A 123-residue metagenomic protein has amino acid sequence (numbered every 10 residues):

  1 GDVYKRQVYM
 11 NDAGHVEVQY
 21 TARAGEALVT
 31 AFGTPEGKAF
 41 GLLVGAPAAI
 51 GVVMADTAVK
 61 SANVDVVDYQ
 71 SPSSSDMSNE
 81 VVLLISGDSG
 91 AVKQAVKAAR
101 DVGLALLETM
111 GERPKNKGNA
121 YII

Functional and structural regions predicted by a protein language model:
G1-Y4: Short, small-residue-biased leader/transition segments that mark boundaries at the very start of proteins
D12-G25, K117-I123: Short, conserved secondary-structure transition motifs
E17-S71: Intrinsic, low-complexity N-terminal interaction/targeting segments
D65-I123: C-terminal binding/interaction regions
